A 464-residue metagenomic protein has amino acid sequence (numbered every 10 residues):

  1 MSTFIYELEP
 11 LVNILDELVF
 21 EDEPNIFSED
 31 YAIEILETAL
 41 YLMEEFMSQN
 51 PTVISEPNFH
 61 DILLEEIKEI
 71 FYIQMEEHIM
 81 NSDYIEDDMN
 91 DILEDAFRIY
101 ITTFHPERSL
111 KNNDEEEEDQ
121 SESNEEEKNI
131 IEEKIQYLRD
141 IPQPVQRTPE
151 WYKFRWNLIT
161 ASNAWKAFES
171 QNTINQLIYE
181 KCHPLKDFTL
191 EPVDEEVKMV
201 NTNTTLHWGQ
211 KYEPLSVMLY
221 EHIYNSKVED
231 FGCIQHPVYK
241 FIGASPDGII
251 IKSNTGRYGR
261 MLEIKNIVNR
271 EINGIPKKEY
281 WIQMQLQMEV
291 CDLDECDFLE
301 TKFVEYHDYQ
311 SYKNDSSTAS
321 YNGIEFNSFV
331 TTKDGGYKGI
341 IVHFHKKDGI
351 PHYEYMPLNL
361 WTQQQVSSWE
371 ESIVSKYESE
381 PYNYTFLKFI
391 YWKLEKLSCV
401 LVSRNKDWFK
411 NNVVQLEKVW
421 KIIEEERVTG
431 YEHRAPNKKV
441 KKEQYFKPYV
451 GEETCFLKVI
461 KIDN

Functional and structural regions predicted by a protein language model:
M1-N464: Accessory terminal regions of nucleic-acid processing enzymes
